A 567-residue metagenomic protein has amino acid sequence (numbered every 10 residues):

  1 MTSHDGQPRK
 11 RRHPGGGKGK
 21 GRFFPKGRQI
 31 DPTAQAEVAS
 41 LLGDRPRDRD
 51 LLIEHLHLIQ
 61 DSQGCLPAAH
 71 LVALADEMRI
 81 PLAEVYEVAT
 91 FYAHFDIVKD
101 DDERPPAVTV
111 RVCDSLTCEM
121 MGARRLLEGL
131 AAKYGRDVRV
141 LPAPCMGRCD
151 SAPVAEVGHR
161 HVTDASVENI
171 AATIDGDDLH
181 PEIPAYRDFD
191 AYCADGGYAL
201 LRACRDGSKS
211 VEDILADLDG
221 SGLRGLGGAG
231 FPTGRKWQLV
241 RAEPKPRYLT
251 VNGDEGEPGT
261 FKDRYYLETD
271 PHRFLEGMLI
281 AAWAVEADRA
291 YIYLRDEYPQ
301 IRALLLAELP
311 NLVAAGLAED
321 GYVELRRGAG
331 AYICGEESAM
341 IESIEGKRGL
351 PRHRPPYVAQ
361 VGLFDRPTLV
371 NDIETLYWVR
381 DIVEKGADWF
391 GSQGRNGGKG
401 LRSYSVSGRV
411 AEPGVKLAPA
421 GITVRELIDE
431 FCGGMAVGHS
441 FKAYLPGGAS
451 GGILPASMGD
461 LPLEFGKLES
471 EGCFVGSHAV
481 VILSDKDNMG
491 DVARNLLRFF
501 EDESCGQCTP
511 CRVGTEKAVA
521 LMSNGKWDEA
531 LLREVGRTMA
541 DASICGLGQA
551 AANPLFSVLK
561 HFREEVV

Functional and structural regions predicted by a protein language model:
G19, Y192-A199, V251-D263, V358-L363 (+1 more regions): Gly-rich Lys/Arg/Thr-decorated short loops/hinges at beta-loop-alpha junctions or inter-strand turns that position
K20-V110, D114-M146, D150-L179, A199-G220 (+8 more regions): Ferredoxin-type iron-sulfur electron-transfer modules in oxidoreductases and energy-metabolism complexes
Y92, D270-A284: Histidine-anchored nucleotide/phosphate-binding helix
V108-R111, V138-R139, V154, P246-L249 (+12 more regions): Structural motif
V157-H159, S407, A411-P413, P446-G447: Short strand-turn-strand beta-turns centered on an Asx-Gly dipeptide
C204-E243, S405, L417-A418, A436-V437 (+1 more regions): Accessory "access/gating" subregions that flank catalytic or transport cores
G277-L279, A420-A436: Short amphipathic, charge-patterned alpha-helical segments
R302-A420, C432: Hydrophobic alpha-helical positions that pack around
